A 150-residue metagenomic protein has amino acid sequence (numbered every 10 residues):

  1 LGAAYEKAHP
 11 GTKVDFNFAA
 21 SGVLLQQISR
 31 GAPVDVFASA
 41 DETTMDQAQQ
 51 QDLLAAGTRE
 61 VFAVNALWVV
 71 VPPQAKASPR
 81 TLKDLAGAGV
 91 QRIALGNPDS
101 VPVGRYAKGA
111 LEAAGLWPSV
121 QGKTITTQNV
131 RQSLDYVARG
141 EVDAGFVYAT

Functional and structural regions predicted by a protein language model:
L1-F18, G22, Q26-R30, S39-E42 (+2 more regions): Exported/periplasmic ABC-transporter solute-binding proteins
